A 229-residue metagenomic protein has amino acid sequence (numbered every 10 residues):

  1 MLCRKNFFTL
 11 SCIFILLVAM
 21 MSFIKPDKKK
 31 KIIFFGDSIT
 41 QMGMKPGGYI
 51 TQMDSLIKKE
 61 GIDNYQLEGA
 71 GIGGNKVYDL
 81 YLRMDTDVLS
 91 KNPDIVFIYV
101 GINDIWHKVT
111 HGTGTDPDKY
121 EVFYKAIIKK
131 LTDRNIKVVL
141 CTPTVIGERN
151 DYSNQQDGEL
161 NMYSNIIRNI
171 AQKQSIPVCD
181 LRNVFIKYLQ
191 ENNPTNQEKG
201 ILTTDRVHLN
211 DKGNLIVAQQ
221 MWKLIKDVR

Functional and structural regions predicted by a protein language model:
L2-K5, K25-D27, Q52, K59 (+2 more regions): Alpha-helical cap/lid subdomain in secreted, periplasmic, or secretory-pathway luminal O-acyl-processing enzymes
C3-K29: Bacterial Sec-dependent signal peptides at the C-terminal "C-region" and cleavage site
K30-K45, G73-K76, I105: Catalytic nucleophile-elbow at a beta strand-turn-alpha helix junction centered on a G-D-S/GDSL motif, marking
F34-F35, G69, L140, T203: A structural signal for the hydrophobic beta-strands that form the central parallel beta-sheet of Rossmann-like
Q41, E68-G71, L140, H208: Short catalytic-loop micro-motif centered on adjacent basic/acidic residues
G48-Y49: Short Gly/aromatic-enriched secondary-structure transition segments
G61-K76: A short beta-strand-loop structural module common to alpha/beta enzyme folds
